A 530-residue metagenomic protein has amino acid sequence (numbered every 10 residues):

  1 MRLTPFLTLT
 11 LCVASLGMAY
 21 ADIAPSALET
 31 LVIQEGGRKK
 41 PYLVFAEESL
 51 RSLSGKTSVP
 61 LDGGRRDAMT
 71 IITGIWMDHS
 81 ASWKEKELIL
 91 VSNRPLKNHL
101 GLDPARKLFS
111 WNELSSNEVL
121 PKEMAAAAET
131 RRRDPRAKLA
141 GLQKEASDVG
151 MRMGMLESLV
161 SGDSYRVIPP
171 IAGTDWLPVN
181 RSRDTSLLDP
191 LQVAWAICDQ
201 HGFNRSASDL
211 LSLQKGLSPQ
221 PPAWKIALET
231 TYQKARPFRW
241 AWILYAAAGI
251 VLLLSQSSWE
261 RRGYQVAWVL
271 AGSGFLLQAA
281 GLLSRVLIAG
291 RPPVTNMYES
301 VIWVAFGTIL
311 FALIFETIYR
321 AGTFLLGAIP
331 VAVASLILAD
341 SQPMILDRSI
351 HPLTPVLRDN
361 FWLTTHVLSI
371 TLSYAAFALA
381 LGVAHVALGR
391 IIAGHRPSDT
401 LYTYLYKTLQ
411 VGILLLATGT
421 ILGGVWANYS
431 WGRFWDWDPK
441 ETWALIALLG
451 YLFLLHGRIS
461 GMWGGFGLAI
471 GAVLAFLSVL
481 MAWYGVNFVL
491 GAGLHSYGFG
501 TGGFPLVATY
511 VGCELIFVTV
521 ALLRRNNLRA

Functional and structural regions predicted by a protein language model:
F6-S15: Bacterial N-terminal signal peptides
A19-T231: Soluble extramembrane regions of membrane proteins in the secretory/endomembrane system
D22, L213-A235, A280-V301, M344-L368 (+3 more regions): Membrane-interface interhelical loops and short amphipathic "cap" helices that link adjacent transmembrane segments
Q220-V333, A339-Q342, S349-P352: Core alpha-helical transmembrane segments of integral membrane proteins
Y245-G249, I302-E316, L368-A387, A444-R458 (+1 more regions): Hydrophobic cores of alpha-helical transmembrane segments in multi-pass inner/ER membrane proteins, independent
R261-L276, G322-V331, T400-I413, G464-A475 (+1 more regions): Membrane-interfacial loop-to-transmembrane alpha-helix junctions, especially the N-terminal start
S273-A279, W303-T308, A332, L409-T418 (+3 more regions): Hydrophobic membrane-spanning alpha-helices of multi-pass integral membrane proteins
L338-V367, L372, L388-G389, M462 (+1 more regions): Extended, aromatic/histidine-rich regions of cofactor-dependent oxidoreductases associated with respiratory
